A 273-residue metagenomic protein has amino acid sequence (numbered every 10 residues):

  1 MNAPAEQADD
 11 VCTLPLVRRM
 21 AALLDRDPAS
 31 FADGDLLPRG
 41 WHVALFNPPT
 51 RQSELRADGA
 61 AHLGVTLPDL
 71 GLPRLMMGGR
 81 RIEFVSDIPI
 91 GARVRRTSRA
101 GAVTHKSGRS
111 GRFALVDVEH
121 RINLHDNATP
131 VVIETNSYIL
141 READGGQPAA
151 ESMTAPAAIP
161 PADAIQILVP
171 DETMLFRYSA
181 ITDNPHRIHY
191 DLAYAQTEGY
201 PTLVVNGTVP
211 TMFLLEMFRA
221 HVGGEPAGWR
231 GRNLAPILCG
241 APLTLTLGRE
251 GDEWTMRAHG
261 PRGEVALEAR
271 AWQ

Functional and structural regions predicted by a protein language model:
M1-A5, L75-P170, N233, I237-G240 (+1 more regions): HotDog/MaoC-like acyl-thioester-processing domains
M1-L36, E151-P210, M217-A220: A contiguous, surface-exposed recognition patch within enzymatic or periplasmic domains that forms
M1-R93: Hydrophobic, proline/glycine-rich low-complexity stretches
P15, D27, G40, A44-P49 (+13 more regions): Surface-exposed loop/turn and secondary-structure junction residues enriched for glycine/proline
A21-L24, E54-R56, A60-L63, R74-G78 (+9 more regions): A short linear-motif detector with a strong N-terminal bias
W41-A44, P73-L75, I82, F113 (+6 more regions): Flexible, active-site-adjacent loop/turn segments at secondary-structure boundaries
E54-G64, I82, Y138-R141, A155 (+1 more regions): Phosphate-binding glycine-rich loops and adjacent basic patches that engage nucleotide phosphates, nucleic-acid
H189, A193-D252, M256-A266: Catalytic-pocket segment enriched in acidic/His residues
